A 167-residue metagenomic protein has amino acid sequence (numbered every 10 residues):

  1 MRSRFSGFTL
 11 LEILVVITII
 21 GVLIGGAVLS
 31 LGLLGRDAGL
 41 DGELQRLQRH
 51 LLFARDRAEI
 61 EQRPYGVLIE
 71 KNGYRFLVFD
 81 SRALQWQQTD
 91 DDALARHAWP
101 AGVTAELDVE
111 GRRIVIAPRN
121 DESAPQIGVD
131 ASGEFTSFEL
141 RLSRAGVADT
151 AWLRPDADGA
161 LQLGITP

Functional and structural regions predicted by a protein language model:
M1-L31: N-terminal single-pass transmembrane signal-anchor helix
M1-R2, G26-R49, D56, P64 (+1 more regions): N-terminal helix-rich module
